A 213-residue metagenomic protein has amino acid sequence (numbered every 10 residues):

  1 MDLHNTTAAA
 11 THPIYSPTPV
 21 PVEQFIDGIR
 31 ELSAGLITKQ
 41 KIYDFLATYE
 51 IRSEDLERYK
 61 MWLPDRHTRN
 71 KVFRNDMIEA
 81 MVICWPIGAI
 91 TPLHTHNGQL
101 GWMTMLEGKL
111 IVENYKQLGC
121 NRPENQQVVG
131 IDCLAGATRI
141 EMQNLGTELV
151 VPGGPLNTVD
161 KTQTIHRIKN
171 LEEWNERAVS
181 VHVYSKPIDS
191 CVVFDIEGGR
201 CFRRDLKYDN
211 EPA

Functional and structural regions predicted by a protein language model:
M1-E54: N-terminal leader/capping segments at the start of a protein or of a new domain
R58-I87: A short glycine-rich, His/Asp/Glu-containing loop-to-beta-strand
M81-H96, K161-Q163: Conserved short histidine dyad/triad with adjacent acidic residue
I87, G98-C120: Glycine- and acidic-residue-biased ligand/ion/polar-headgroup-sensing regions
P92-H94, V112-E113, T158-V159, I165-E172: Short beta-strand His + acidic residue motifs that chelate non-heme Fe in jelly-roll/DSBH and cupin folds
W102, K116-I165, L206-D209: Short acidic-glycine-tyrosine-enriched beta hairpin
W102-T104, W174-S190: A short hydrophobic beta-strand segment most commonly corresponding to one strand of the jelly-roll/cupin
C191-A213: C-terminal edge-of-domain segments
